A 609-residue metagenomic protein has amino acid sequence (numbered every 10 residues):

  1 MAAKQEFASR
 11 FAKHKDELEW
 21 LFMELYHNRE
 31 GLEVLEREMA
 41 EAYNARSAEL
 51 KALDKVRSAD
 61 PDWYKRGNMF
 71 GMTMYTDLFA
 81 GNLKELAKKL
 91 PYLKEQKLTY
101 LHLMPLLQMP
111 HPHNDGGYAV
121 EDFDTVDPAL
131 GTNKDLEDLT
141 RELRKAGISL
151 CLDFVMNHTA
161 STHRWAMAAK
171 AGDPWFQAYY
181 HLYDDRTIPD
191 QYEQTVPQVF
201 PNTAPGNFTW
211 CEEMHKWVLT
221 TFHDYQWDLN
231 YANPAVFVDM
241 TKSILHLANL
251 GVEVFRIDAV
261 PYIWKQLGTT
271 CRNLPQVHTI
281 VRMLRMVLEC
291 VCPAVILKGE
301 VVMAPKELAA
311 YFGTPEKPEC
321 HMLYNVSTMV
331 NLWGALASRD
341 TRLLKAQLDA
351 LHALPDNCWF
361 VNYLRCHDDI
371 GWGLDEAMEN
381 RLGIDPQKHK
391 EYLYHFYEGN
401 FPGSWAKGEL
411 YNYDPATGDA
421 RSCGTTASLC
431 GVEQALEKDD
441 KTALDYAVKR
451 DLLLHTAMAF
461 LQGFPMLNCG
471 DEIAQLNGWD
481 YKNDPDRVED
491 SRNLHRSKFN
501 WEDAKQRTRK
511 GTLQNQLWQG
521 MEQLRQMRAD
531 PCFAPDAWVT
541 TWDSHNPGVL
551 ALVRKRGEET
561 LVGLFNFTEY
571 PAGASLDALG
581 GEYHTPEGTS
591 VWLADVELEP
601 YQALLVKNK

Functional and structural regions predicted by a protein language model:
M1-L579, T585-G588, W592-K609: Active-site and adjacent substrate-binding regions of carbohydrate-active enzymes
